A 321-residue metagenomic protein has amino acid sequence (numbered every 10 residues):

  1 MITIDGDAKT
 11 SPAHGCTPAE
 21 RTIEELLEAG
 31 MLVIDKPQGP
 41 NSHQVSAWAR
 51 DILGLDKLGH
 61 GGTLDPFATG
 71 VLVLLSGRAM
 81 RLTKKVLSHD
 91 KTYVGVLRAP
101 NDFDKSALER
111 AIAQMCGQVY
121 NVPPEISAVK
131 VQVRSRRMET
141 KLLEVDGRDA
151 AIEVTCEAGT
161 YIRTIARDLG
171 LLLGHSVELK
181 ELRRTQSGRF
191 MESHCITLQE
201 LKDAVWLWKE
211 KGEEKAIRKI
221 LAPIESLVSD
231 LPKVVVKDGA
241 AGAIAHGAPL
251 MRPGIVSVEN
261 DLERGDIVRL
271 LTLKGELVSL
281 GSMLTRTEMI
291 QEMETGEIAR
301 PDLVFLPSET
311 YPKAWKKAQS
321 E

Functional and structural regions predicted by a protein language model:
M1-P37, N41-G59, Q132, D149 (+2 more regions): Accessory RNA 3′-end/elbow-binding domains used by RNA modification enzymes
R50-L55, S88, A113-Q118, R167-H175: Short, intrinsically disordered, mixed-charge
L53, K57-V86: Glycine/acidic-rich beta-strand-loop module
L74, G95, I165, I244 (+1 more regions): Residue-level signal for inorganic ion chemistry
A79, T83-A128, R134, D146: Acidic, low-complexity central loop/insert segments
L97-N101, L142-E144, V154-A158, E181-Q186: Short, structured patches in soluble enzyme cores that scaffold and shape functional sites
V122-K141, E178-Q186: Short, surface-exposed recognition loops or helix-turn segments adjacent to catalytic cores
A128-G159, R163-T164, D168-L173: The conserved catalytic core of RNA pseudouridine synthases
